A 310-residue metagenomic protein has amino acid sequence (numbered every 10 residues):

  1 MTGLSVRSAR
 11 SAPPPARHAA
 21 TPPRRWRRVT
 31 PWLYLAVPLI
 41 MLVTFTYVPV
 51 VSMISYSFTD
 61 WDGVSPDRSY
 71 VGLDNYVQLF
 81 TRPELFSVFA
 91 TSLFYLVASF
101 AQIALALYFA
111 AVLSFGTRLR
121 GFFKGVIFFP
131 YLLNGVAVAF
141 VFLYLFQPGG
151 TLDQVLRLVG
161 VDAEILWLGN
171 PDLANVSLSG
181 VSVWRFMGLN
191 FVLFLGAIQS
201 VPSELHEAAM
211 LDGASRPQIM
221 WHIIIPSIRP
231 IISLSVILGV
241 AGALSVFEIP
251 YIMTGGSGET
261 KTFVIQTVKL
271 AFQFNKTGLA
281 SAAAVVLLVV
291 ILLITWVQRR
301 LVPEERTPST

Functional and structural regions predicted by a protein language model:
M1-A19: Short, intrinsically disordered terminal tails adjacent to the first/last structured region
P14-R27, S309-T310: Alpha-helical transmembrane segments of integral membrane proteins
R27-T310: A structural signal for multi-pass alpha-helical bundles of membrane permease subunits that mediate small-molecule
